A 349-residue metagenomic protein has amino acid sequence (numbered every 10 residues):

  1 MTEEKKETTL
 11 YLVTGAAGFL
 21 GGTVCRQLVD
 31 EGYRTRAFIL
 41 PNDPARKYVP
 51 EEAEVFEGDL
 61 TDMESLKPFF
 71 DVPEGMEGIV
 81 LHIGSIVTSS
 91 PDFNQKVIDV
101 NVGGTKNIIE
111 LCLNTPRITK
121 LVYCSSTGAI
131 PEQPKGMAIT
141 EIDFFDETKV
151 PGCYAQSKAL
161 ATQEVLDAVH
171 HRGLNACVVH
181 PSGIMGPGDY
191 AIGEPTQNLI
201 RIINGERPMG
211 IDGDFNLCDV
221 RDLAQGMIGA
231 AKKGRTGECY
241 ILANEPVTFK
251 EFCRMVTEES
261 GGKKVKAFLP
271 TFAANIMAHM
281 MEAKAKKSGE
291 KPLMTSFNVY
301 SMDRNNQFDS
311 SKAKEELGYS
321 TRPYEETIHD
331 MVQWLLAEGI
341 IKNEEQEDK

Functional and structural regions predicted by a protein language model:
L10-E31: N-terminal Rossmann NAD(P)H-binding glycine-rich loop of SDR-like oxidoreductase domains
P44, V49, A53-G103, N107: NAD(P)H-binding glycine-rich loop region in Rossmannoid oxidoreductase-like domains and their noncatalytic homologs
S89, S126-M137, I184-G188, G193: Conserved catalytic-site region of short-chain dehydrogenase/reductase
G103-C153: Conserved Rossmann-fold NAD(P)-dependent oxidoreductase catalytic core, especially the SDR/UDP-sugar
V150-C177: Active-site Tyr-X1-5-Lys
L160, I192-E194, I211-K232, E238: Substrate-positioning beta->alpha
R172-L174, G186-Q197, A230-Y240, G262-K264: Glycine/proline-rich active-site loop of Rossmann-fold NAD(P)-dependent oxidoreductases
G226-L293, S310, E315, E325-K349: Mid/C-terminal beta-alpha module of Rossmann-like enzyme folds, strongest in SDR-family dehydrogenases/epimerases
